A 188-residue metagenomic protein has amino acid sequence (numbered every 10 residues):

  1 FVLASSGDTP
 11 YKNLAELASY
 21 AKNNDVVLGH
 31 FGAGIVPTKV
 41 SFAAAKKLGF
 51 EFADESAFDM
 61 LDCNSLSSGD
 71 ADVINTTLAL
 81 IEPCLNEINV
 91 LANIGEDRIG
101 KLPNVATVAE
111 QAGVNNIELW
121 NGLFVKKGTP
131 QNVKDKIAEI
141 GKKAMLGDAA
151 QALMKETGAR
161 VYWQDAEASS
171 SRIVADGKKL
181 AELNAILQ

Functional and structural regions predicted by a protein language model:
F1-L61, V108, E118-L153: Hinge/capping helix and adjacent helix->loop/strand transition within the periplasmic-binding protein
V2, D72-V73, V90: Short, Asp-centered acidic motifs that coordinate Mg2+ and/or phosphate in catalytic or ligand-binding sites
S19-K22, F42-K47, M60-I74, A79-N86 (+1 more regions): Short helices/loops that flank or line small-molecule/ion binding pockets
F31, A57, N75-T76, N93 (+1 more regions): Short beta-strand and adjacent tight-turn residues that come in two discontinuous sequence segments and form the edges
V40-S41, L102-A106, D165: Short, well-ordered secondary-structure micro-motifs
K47, N132-Q188: An extracytoplasmic/periplasmic, membrane-proximal ligand-sensing/linker region
A79-M145, A175-K178: C-terminal lobe and pocket-closing loops of periplasmic/extracytoplasmic Venus-flytrap solute-binding proteins
